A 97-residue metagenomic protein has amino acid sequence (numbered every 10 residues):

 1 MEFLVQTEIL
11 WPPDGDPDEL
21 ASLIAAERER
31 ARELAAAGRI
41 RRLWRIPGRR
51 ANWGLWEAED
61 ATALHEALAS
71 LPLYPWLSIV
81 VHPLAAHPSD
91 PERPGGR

Functional and structural regions predicted by a protein language model:
M1-R97: Conserved, structured core segments of small domains
